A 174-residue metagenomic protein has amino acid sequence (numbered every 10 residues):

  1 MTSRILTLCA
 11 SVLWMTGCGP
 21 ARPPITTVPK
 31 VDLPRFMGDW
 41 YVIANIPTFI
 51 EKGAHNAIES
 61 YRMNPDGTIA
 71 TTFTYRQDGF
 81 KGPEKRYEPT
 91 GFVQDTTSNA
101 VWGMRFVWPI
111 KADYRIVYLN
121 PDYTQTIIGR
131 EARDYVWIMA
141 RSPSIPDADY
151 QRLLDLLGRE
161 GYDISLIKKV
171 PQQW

Functional and structural regions predicted by a protein language model:
M1-L6: Bacterial N-terminal signal peptides that target proteins for export
C18-W174: A beta-rich soluble binding module of mature secreted/lumenal proteins
